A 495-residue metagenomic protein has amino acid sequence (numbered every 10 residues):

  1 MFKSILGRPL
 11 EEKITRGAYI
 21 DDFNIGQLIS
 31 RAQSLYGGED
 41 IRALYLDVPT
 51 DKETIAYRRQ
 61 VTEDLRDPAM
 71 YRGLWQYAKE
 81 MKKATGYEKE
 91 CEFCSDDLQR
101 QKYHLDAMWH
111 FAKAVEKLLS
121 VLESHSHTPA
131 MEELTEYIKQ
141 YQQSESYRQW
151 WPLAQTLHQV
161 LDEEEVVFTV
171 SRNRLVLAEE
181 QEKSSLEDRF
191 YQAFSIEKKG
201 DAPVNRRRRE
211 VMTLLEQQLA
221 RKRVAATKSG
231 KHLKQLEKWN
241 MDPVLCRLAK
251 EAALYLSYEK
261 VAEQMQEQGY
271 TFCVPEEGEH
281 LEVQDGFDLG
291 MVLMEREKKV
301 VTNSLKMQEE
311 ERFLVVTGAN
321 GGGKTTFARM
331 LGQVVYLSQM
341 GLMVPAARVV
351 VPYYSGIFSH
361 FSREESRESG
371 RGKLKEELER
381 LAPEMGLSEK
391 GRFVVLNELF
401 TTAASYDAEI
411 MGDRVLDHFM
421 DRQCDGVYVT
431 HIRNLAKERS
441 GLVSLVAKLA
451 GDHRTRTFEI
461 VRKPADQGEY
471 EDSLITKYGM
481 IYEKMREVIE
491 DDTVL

Functional and structural regions predicted by a protein language model:
M1-N173: Conserved amphipathic alpha-helical "coupling/scaffold" segments that transmit conformational changes between domains
D97-R100, H104, K234, M241 (+1 more regions): Amphipathic alpha-helical coiled-coil segments and their boundaries
K102-E116, C246, K250-A253, L281-E282 (+1 more regions): Generic structural signal for well-ordered, non-transmembrane alpha-helical segments in soluble/cytosolic regions
E116, K260, V335-S338: Short glycine/serine- and small hydrophobic-enriched flexible loop segments
S144-E259: Long, basic/Gly/Ser/Thr-rich N-terminal segments that mediate initial subcellular attachment or targeting
R247-V292: Charged, amphipathic alpha-helical linker segments immediately N-terminal to NTP-binding catalytic cores
G278-L495: ATPase nucleotide-binding head domains, primarily ABC-like/P-loop NTPase cores
